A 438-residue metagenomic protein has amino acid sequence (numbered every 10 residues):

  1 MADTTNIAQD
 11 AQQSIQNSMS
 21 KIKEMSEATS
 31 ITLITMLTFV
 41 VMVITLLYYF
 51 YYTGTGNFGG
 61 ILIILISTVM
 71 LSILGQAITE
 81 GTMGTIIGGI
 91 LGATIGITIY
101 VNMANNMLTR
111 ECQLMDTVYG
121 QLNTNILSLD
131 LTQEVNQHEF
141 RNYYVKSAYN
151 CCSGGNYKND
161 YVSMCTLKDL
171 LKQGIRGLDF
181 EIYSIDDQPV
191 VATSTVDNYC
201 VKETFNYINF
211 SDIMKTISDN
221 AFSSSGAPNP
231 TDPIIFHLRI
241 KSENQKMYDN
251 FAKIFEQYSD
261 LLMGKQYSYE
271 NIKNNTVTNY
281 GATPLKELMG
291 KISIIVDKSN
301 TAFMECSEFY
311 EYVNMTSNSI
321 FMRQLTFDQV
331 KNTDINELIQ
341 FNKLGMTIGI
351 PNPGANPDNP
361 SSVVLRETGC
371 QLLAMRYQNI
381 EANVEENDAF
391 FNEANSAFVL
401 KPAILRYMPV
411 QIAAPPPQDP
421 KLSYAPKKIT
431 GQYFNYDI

Functional and structural regions predicted by a protein language model:
A2-I22: Composition-driven recognition of long, low-complexity, acid-poor segments enriched in small hydrophobic and small
I22, T29-F39, I44-T68, I73 (+2 more regions): Long, acidic (Asp/Glu-rich), low-complexity accessory segments flanking structured domains
